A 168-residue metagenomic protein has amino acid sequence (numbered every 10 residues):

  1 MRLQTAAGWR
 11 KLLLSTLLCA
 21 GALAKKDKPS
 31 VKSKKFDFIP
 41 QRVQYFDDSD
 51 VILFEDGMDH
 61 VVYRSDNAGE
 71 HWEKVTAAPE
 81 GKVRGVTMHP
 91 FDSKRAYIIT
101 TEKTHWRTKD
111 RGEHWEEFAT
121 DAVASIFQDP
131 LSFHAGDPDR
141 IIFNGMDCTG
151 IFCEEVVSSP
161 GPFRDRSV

Functional and structural regions predicted by a protein language model:
R2-V168: Extracellular glycan-interacting surfaces
